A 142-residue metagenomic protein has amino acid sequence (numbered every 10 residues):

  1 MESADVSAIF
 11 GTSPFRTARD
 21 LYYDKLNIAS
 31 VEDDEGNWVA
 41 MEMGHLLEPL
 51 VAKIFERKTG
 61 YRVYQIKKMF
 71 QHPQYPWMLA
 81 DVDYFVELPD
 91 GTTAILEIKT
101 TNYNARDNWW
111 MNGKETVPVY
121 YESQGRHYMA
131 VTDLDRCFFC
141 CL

Functional and structural regions predicted by a protein language model:
M1-L46: Charged, glycine-rich intrinsically disordered N-terminal tails and low-complexity linkers that flank
A18-D20, V51, T92-A94: A generic secondary-structure signal marking the coil-to-beta-strand transition
M41, R57-V82, E87-L142: Nucleic-acid nuclease catalytic cores
